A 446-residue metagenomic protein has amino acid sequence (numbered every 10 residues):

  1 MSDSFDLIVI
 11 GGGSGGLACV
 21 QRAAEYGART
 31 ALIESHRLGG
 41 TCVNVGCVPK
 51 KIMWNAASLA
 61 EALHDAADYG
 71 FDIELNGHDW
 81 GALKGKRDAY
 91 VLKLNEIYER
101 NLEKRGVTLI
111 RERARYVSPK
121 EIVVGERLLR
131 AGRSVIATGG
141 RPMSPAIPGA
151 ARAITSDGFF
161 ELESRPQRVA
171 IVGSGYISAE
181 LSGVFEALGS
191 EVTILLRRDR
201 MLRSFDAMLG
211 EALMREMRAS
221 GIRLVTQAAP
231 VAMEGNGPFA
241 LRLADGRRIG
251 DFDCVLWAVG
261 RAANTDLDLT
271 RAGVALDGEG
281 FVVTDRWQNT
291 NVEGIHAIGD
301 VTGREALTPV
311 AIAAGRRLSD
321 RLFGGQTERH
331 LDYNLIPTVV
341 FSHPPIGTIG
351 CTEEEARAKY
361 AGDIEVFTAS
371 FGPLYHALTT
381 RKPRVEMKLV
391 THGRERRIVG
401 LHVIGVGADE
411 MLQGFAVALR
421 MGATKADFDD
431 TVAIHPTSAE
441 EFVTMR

Functional and structural regions predicted by a protein language model:
S2-F5, Q21-A28, I33-R165, T193 (+8 more regions): Glycine-rich flavin
S2-G13, R165-G175: Beta1/beta-strand and adjacent pyrophosphate-binding region of the FAD-binding site in flavoprotein oxidoreductases
I8-G15, C19-H36, T41, V48 (+4 more regions): Flexible, glycine-rich terminal cap/loop adjacent to redox cofactors in electron-transfer oxidoreductases
I8-I10, A114, L129-G139, I171-V172 (+2 more regions): Short hydrophobic core segments
G16, G175-S178, A311: Catalytic nucleophile loop
V20, A24, S182-A187: Gly/Ala-rich phosphate-binding loop of Rossmann-like dinucleotide-binding domains, activating on the conserved
T108-I110, I154, R223-V225, G250 (+1 more regions): General small-molecule cofactor/ligand-binding pocket signal
A150-P166, G250-G325: FAD-site-proximal beta/loop scaffold in flavoenzymes
